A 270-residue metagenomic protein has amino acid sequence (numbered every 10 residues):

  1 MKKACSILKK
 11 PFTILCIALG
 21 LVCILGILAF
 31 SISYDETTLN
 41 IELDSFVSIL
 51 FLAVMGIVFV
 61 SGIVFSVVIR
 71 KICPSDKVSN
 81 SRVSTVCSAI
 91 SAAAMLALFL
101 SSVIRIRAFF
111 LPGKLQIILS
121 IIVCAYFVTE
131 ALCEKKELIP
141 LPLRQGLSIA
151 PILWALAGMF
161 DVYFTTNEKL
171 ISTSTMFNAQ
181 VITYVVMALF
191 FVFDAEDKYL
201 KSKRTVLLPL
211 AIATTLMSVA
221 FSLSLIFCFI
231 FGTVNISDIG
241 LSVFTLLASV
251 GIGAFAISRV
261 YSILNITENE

Functional and structural regions predicted by a protein language model:
M1-Q116: N-terminal topogenic module of multi-pass integral membrane proteins
T13-S31, L52, V60-S66, F177-E270: C-terminal transmembrane-bundle signature of multipass membrane proteins, characterized by strong activation on
C16-L25, S84-S101, Q116-E130, Q145-V162 (+2 more regions): Alpha-helical transmembrane segments of multi-pass integral membrane proteins
L28-L39, F99-A108, M159-I171, L223-V234: Juxtamembrane "helix-exit" motif on the non-cytosolic side of transmembrane helices
I41-A53, F109-L119, L141-A150, T165-Y184 (+1 more regions): Transmembrane alpha-helix entry/boundary detector in multi-pass membrane proteins
I57-S75, A125-K135, M187-D197: Canonical alpha-helical transmembrane segments
K71-R82, L132-G146, A195-V206: Membrane-interface helix-boundary motifs at transmembrane edges
I122-K136, F255-N265: Alpha-helical transmembrane segments and their immediate juxtamembrane interface regions
